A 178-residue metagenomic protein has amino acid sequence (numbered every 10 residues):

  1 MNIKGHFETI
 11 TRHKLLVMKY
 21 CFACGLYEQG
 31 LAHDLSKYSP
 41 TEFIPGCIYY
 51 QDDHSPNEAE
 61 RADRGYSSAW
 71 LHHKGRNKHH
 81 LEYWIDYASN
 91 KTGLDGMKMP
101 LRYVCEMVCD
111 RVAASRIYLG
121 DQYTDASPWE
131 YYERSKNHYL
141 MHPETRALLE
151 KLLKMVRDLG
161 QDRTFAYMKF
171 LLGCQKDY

Functional and structural regions predicted by a protein language model:
M1-Y178: Metal-dependent phosphohydrolase cores
